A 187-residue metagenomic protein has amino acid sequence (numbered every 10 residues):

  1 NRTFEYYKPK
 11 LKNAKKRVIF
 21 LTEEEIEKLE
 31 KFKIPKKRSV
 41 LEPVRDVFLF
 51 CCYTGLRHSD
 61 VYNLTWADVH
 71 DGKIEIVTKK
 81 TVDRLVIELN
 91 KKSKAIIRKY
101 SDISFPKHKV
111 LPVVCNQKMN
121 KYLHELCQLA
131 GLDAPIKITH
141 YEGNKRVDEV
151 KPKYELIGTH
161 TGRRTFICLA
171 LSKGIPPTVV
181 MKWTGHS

Functional and structural regions predicted by a protein language model:
R2-H58, Y62, I103, C115-K118 (+1 more regions): Basic, Lys/Arg- and aromatic-enriched nucleic-acid-binding interface segment
Y6-P9, E23-E25, T54, N63-K99: Conserved tyrosine-mediated DNA breakage-rejoining catalytic core shared by Y-recombinases
K12, F20, T78-V82, N116-M119 (+1 more regions): Catalytic-site neighborhood detector that most strongly recognizes the C-terminal catalytic loop/helix of tyrosine
P35-L41, S104-K109, H124-K182: Short, basic (Lys/Arg/His-rich) helix/loop patches that form interaction surfaces in the mid-to-C-terminal regions
N63-V69, L171-K173, M181-S187: A short, basic/aromatic helix-end/turn motif that makes direct DNA contacts
A67-H70, K79, K91-S93, Q117 (+4 more regions): Active/binding-pocket-proximal capping segment
N90, D102, K107-Q117: C-terminal structural cap/anchor segments
